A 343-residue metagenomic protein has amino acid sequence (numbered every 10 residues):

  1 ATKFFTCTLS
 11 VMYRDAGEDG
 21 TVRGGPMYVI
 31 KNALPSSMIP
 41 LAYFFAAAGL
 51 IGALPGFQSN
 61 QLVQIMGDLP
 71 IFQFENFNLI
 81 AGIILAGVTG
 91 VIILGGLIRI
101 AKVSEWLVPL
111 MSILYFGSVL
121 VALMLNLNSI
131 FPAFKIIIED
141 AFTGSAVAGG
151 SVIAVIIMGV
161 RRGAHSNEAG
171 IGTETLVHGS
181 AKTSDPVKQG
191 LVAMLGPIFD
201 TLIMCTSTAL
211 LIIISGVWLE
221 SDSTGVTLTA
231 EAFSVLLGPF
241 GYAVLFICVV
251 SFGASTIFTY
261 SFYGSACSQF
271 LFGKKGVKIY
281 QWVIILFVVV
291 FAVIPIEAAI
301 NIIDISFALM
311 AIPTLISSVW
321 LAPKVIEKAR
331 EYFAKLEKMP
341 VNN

Functional and structural regions predicted by a protein language model:
A1-F5, G82-L97, V108-N128, R161-R162 (+2 more regions): Selective recognition of specific alpha-helical transmembrane segments in multi-pass small-molecule
T6-Y13, E18, V119-I136, G150 (+3 more regions): Extracellular/periplasmic helix-exit of transmembrane alpha-helices
V11-G52, I71, T229-L245, Q269-G276: Transmembrane-helix boundary/entry motifs in multi-pass membrane transporters
V22-R23, N32-F44, E75-F77, T183-F199 (+1 more regions): Membrane-interface alpha-helices at helix entry/exit sites of multi-pass transporters
L41-N60, A81-A86, G90, A122-P132 (+2 more regions): Hydrophobic, membrane-embedded alpha-helices of multi-pass small-molecule transporters
A42-A47, P70-G95, L114, L245-I247 (+1 more regions): Transmembrane alpha-helical segments of multi-pass small-molecule transport proteins
G49, V63-M66, F77-N126, I130-I138 (+2 more regions): Membrane-interface loop-to-helix entry segments
A53-I65, T89-V103, V121-A133, S207-L245 (+2 more regions): Transmembrane helix-loop junctions in multi-pass membrane proteins
